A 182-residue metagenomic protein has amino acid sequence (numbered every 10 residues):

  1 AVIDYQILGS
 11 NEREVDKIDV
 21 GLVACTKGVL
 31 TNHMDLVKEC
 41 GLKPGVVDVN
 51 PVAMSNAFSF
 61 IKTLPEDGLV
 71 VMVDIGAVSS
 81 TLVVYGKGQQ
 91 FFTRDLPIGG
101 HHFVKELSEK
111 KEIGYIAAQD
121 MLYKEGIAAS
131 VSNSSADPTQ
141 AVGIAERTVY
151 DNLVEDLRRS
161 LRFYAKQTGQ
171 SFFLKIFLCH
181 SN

Functional and structural regions predicted by a protein language model:
A1-F60, K175: Active-site neighborhood for divalent-cation/phosphate handling
R13-E14, L22, K62-L64, V71-I75 (+3 more regions): Replace "in large, NTP-powered and nucleic-acid-processing enzymes" with "in large, NTP-powered factors and other
K17, G86-Q89, T168-L174: Short, surface-exposed connector motifs at secondary-structure boundaries
K27-N56, Q89-V131: Glycine-rich phosphate-binding loop plus the immediately following alpha-helix
I61-F92, L96-F103, L107-K110: Gly/Thr-rich phosphate-binding beta-strand-loop-beta motif of the actin/hexokinase/Hsp70
K110, M121-K175: Adenine-nucleotide phosphate-binding core of ATP-dependent small-molecule kinases
I176-N182: Glycine-rich beta-strand-to-loop/alpha-helix junction loops that act as flexible
